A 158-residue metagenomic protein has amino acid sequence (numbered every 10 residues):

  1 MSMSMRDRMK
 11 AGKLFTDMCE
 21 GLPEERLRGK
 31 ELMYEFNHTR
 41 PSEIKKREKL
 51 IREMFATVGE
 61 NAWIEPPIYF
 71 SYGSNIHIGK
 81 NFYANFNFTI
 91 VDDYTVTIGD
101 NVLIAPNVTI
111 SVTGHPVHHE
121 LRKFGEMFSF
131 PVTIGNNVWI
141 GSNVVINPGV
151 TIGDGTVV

Functional and structural regions predicted by a protein language model:
M1-N61: Terminal amphipathic alpha-helical/low-complexity segments used for targeting or macromolecular assembly
T16, V145, V157: Short, electropositive, low-hydrophobicity segments enriched in small/polar residues
W63, V157-V158: Short-chain dehydrogenase/reductase
I68-I78, Y83-I152: Flexible, glycine/small-residue-enriched loop-and-beta-strand segment within the central core of proteins
